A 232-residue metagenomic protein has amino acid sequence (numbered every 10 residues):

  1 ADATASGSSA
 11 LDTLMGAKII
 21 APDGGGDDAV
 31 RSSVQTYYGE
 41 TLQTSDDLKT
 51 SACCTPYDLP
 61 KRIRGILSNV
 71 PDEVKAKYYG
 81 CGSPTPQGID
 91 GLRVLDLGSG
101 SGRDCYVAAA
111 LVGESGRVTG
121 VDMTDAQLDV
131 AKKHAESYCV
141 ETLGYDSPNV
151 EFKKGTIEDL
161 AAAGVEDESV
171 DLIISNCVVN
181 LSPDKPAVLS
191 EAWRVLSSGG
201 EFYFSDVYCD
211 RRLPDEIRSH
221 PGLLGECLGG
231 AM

Functional and structural regions predicted by a protein language model:
A3-Y57: N-terminal auxiliary segments of SAM/dcSAM-dependent transferases
C53-R93, D104-L111: Conserved alpha-helix/loop element of class I SAM-dependent methyltransferases that forms part of the SAM/SAH-binding
I89-L97, S101-L160: Class I SAM-dependent methyltransferase SAM/SAH-binding core
G113, S182-P183, L196-S197: Helix-to-beta-strand junctions that scaffold the AdoMet/dcAdoMet cofactor pocket in Class I SAM-dependent enzymes
D159-L172: A short acidic, Gly/Pro-enriched loop at the edge of an enzyme's catalytic core that lines a small-molecule cofactor
D171-D184: A short SAM/SAH-binding and catalytic strip from SAM-dependent methyltransferases
P186-E201: A short glycine-rich, Lys/Arg-flanked "PGG" loop and its adjoining helix->strand segment in the class I
V207-G229: Short, glycine-/aromatic-enriched active-site segment of Class I SAM-dependent methyltransferases
